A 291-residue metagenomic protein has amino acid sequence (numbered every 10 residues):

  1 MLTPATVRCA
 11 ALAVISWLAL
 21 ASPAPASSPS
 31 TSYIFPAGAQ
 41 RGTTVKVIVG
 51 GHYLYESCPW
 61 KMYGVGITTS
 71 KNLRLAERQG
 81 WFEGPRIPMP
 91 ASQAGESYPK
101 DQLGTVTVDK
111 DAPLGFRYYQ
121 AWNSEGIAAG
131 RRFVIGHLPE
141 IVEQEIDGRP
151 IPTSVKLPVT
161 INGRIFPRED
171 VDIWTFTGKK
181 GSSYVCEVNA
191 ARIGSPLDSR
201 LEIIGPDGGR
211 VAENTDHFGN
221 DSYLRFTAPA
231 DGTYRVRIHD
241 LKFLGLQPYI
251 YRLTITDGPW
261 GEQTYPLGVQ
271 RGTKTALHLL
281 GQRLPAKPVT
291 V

Functional and structural regions predicted by a protein language model:
M1-V7: N-terminal secretory signal peptides that target proteins for export/translocation
C9-A21: Bacterial N-terminal signal peptides
S22-A26: Sec/Tat signal peptide C-region and signal peptidase I cleavage site
S27-R86, S124, I135-H137, R164-V291: Acidic, Ser/Thr/Pro-rich low-complexity intrinsically disordered segments
R41-G51, G64, W81-G130: Ligand-binding face of N-terminal immunoglobulin V-set domains in extracellular IgSF glycoproteins
R131-L157: Predominantly extracellular/luminal regions of secreted and cell-surface proteins, especially disulfide-bonded
I161: Histidine-acidic residue clusters that define the catalytic metal-binding segment of zinc metallopeptidase domains
